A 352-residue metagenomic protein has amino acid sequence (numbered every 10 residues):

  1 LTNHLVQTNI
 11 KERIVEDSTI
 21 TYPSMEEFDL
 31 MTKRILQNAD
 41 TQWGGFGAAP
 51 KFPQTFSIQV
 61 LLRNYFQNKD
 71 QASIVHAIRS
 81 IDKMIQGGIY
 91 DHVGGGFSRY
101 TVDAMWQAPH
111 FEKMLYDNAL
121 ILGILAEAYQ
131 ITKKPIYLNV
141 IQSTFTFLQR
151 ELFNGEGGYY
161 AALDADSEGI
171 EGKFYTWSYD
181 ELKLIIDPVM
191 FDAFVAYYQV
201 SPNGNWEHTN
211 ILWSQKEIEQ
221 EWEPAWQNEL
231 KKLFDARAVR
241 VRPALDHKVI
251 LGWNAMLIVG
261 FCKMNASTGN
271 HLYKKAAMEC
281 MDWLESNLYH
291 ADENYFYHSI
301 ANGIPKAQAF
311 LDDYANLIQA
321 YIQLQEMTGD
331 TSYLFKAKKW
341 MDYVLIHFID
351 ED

Functional and structural regions predicted by a protein language model:
L1-G260, A266-S267, I300: Replace the tail clause
N68, K263-K275, Q325-F335: Acidic, serine/threonine/proline-rich low-complexity intrinsically disordered regions
V75, R79, N139, S143 (+4 more regions): Primarily a tetratricopeptide repeat
R150-F153, E293-N294, H298, N302-D313 (+1 more regions): Long, polar/charge-rich, low-hydrophobicity segments
A244-K248, M264-T268, L272, A301-D312 (+1 more regions): Short, contiguous acidic/charged loop-to-helix segments that flank catalytic cores in large enzymes
